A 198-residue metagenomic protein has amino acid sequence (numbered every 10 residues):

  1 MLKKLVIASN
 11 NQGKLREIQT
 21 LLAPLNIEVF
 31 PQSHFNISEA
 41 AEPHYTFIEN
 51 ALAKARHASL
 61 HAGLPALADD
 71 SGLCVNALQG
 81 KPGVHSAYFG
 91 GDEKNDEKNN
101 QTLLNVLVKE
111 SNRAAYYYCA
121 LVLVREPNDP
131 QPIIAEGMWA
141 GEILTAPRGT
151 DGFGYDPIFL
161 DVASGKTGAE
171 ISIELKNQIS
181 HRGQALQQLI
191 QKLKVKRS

Functional and structural regions predicted by a protein language model:
L2-V6, Q12-S198: Anionic-ligand binding patches
